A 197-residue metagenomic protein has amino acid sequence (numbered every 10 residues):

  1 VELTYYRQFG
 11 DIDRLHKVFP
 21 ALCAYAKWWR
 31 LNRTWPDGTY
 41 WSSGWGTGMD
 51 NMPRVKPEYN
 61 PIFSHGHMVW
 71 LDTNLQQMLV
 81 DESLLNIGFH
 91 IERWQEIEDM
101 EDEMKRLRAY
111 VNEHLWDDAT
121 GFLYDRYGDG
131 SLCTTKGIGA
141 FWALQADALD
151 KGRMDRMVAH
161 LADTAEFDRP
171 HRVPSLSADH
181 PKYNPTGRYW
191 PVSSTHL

Functional and structural regions predicted by a protein language model:
V1-P36, H65-S83: Substrate-binding cleft of carbohydrate-active enzyme catalytic domains
E2, Q8, E58, E82 (+5 more regions): Glutamate identity and glutamate-enriched acidic tracts
Y5, W28-W29, I87, L107-H114: Short alpha-helical functional segments enriched in proximate histidine and acidic residues
Y5-C23, L85-K105, D147-L161: Structural helix-adjacent loops and short alpha-helical linkers that scaffold large soluble proteins
I12, H67, N74, W94 (+2 more regions): A generic helix-loop boundary/linker signal
T34-V69, A109-S193: Extended glycan-interaction surfaces of carbohydrate-active proteins
D50-K56, L71-N74, D81, G88-I91: Aromatic-lined, polymer-binding surfaces characteristic of secreted/periplasmic polysaccharide-degrading enzymes
T195-L197: Conserved small/polar residues in nucleotide/adenosyl-binding loops
